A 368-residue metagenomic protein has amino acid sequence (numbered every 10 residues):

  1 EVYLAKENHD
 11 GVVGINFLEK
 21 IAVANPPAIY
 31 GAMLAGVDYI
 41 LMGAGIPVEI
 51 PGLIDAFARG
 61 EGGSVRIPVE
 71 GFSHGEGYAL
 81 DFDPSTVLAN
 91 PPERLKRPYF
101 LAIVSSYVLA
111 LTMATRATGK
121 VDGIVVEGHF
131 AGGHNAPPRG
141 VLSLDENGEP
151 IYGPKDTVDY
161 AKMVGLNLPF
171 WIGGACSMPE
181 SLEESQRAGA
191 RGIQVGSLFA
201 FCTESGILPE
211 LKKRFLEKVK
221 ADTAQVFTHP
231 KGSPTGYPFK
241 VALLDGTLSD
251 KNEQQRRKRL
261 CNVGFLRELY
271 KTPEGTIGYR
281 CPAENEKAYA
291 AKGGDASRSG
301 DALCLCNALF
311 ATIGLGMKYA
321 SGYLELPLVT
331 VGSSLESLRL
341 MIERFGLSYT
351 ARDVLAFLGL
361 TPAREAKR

Functional and structural regions predicted by a protein language model:
E1-G165, E180, S333-R368: Active-site entrance/lid segments in N-terminal catalytic domains of soluble metabolic enzymes
V121, V126-P169, S177, R187-R368: Conserved active-site-proximal phosphate/metal-binding subdomains
E183-S185: Active-site beta-strand/loop microenvironment that shapes enzyme catalytic pockets
